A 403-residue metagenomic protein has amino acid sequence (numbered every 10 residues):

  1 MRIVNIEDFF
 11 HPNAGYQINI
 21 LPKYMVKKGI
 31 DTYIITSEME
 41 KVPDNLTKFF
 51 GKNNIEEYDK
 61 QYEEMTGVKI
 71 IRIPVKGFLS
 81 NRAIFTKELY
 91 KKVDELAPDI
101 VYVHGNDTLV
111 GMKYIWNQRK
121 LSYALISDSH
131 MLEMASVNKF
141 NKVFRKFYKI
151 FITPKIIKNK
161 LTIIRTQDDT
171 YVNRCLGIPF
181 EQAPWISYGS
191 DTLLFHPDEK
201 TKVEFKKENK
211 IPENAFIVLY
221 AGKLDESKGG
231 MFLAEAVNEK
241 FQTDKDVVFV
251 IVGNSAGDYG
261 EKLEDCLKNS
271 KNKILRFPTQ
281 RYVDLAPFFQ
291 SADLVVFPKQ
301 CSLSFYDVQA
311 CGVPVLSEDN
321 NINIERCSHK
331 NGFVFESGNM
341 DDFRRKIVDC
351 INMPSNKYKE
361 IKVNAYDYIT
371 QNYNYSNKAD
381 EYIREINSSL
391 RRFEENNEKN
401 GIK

Functional and structural regions predicted by a protein language model:
M1-E56, N238, Q242, E394 (+1 more regions): N-terminal subdomain of nucleotide-sugar transferases
V4, I163, P212-K228, A234-V237 (+2 more regions): Conserved donor-binding/catalytic core segment of Leloir-type glycosyltransferases
T36, M134, K149-T201: Donor nucleotide-sugar binding/catalytic pocket of nucleotide-sugar-dependent glycosyltransferases
E40-K41, S190, A221, V248-E261: Glycosyltransferase donor-sugar binding loop
E261-V283: Nucleotide-activated donor-binding/catalytic signature segment of Leloir-type glycosyltransferases, i.e., the conserved
P287-Q300, V313-P314: Acidic donor-binding loop of glycosyltransferase active sites
P314-S317, N321: Short hydrophobic beta-strand element within catalytic cores of glycosyltransferases and related nucleotide-activated
H329, F333-D341, V348-S355: Conserved acidic donor-binding segment of nucleotide-sugar-dependent glycosyltransferases
